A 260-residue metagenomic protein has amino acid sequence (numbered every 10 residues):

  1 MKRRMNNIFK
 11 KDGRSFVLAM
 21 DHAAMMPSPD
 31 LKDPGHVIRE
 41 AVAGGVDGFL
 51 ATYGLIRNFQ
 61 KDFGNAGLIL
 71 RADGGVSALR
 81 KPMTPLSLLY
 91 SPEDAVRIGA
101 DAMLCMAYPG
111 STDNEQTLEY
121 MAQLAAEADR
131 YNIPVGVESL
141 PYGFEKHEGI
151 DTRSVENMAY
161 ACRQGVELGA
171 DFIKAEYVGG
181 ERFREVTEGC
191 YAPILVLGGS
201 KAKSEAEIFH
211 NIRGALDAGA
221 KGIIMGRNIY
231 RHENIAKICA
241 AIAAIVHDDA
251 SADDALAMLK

Functional and structural regions predicted by a protein language model:
M1-K10: N-terminal basic/disordered segments at the start of proteins
R4, D33-P34, N234: Poly-acidic low-complexity segments
N7, N228-I229: Residue-level preference for alpha-helix termini and adjacent loops
K10, S15-A78, P82-I194, A202-K221 (+2 more regions): Alpha/beta enzyme core
L216-G219, Y230-K260: C-terminal helical cap(s) of enzyme catalytic domains, especially alpha/beta-barrels
